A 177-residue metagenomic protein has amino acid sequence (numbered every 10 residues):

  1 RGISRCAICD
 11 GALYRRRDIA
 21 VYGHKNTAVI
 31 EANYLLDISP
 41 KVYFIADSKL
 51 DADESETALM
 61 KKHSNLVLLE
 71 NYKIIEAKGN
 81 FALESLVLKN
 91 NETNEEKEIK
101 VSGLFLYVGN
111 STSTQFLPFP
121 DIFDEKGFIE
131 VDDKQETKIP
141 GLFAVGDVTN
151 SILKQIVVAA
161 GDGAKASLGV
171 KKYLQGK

Functional and structural regions predicted by a protein language model:
R1-A32, I38: Glycine-rich dinucleotide-binding loop and its adjacent helix/turn
R1-L13, V108-K154, V158, D162 (+1 more regions): FAD-site-proximal beta/loop scaffold in flavoenzymes
I8, H24, D47-K49, D147: Cofactor-binding loop segments of dinucleotide-utilizing enzymes, especially the Rossmann-like FAD- and NAD(P)+-binding
R16, V101, I139: Active-site acidic short loop of glycosyltransferases
A32, A159, A166-S167: Small-residue (primarily alanine) positions within well-ordered alpha-helices, especially packing/interaction faces
D37-D133, K172-G176: A Rossmann-like FAD-binding core segment of flavoenzymes
